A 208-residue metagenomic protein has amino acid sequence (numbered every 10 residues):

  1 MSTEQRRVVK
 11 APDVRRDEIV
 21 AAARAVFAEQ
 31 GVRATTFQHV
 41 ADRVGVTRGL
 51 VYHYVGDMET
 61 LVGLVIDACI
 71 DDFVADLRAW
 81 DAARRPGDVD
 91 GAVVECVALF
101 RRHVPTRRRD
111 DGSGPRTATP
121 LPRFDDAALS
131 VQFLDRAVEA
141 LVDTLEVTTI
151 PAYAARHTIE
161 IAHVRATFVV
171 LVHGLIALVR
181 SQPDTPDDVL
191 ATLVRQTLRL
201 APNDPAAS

Functional and structural regions predicted by a protein language model:
M1-V14, P205-S208: N-terminal intrinsically disordered/low-complexity leader segments
E4-V9, V55, A82, R123 (+2 more regions): A short, mixed-charge helix-start or loop-turn motif at secondary-structure junctions
R15, M58, V65, C69 (+7 more regions): Hydrophobic/aromatic residues within well-ordered alpha-helical segments
E18, A22, V26-T60, L64: Helix-turn-helix
A22, V26, L99, H103 (+2 more regions): Amphipathic alpha-helical interface segments
T60, L64, A75-R109, V164-F168 (+1 more regions): Hydrophobic alpha-helical connector segments
V62, A92-D135, A177: Amphipathic alpha-helical segments used for helix-helix packing
V74, R123-A154, A162-A166, D188-R195: Amphipathic alpha-helical packing segments from all-alpha helical-bundle domains
